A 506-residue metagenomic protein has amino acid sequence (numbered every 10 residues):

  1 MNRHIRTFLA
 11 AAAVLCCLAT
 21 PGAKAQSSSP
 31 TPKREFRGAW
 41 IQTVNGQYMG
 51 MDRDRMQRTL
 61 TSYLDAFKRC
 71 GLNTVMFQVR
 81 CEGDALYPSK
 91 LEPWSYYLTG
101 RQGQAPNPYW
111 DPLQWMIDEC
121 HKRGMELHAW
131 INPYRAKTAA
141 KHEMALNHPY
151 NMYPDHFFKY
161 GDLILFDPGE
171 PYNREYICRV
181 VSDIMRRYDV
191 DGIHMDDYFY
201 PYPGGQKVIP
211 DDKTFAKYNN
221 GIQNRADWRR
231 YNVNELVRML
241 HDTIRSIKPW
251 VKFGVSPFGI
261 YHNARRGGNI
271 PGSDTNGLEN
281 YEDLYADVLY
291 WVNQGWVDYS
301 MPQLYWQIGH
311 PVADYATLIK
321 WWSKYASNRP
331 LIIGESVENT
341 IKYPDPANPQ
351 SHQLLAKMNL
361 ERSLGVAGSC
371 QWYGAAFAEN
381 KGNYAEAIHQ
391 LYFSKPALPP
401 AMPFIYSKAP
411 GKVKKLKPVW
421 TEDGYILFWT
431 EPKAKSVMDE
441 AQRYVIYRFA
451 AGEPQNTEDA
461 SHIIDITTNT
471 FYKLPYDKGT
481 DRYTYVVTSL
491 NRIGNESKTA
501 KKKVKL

Functional and structural regions predicted by a protein language model:
R34, Q42, G46-R58, A129 (+2 more regions): Active-site-adjacent "subsite" loops/lids of carbohydrate-active enzymes
I41-T43, K252-T275, Q303-Y305, L318-L354: Active-site clefts of carbohydrate-active enzymes
G71-N107: Aromatic-lined carbohydrate-binding/catalytic grooves of carbohydrate-active enzymes
N73, R80, R123, M152-W296 (+1 more regions): Polysaccharide-binding and catalytic clefts of secreted carbohydrate-active enzymes
Y285-P311, R329-F404: Substrate-binding cleft of secreted/luminal carbohydrate-active enzymes
N383, I388-M438, G494-L506: Pro/Thr/Ser/Gly-rich low-complexity, intrinsically disordered linker/stalk tracts
P432-E458, R482, T499: Solvent-exposed loop/turn segments flanking beta-strands in beta-repeat/beta-sandwich domains
K473-S497: Beta-strand-rich modules
